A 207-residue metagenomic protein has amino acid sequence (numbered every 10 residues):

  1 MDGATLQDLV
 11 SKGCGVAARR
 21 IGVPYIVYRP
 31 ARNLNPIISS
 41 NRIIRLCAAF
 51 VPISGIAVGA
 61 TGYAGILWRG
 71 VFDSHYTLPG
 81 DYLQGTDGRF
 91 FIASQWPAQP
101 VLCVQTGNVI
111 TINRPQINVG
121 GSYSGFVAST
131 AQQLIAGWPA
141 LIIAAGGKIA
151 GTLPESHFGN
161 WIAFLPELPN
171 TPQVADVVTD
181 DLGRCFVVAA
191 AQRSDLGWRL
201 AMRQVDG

Functional and structural regions predicted by a protein language model:
M1-R19, D206-G207: Short, intrinsically disordered N-terminal pre-domain segments
G15-G22, V27-R32, I37: Short Lys/Arg-enriched alpha/beta "domain-start" segment
P30-G207: Short, conserved turn/kink motifs that form compact alpha/beta structural patches or helix kinks used as
